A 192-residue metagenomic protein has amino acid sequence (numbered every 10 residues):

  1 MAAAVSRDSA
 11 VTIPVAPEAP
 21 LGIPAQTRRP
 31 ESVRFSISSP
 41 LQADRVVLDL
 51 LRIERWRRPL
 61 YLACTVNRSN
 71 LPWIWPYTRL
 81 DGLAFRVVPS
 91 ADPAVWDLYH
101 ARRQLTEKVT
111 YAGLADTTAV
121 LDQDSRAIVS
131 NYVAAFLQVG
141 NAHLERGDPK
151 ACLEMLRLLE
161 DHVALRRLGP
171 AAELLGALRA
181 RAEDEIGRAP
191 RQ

Functional and structural regions predicted by a protein language model:
M1-Q192: ER/secretory pathway lumenal C-terminal domains and tails of membrane proteins involved in glycoprotein biogenesis
